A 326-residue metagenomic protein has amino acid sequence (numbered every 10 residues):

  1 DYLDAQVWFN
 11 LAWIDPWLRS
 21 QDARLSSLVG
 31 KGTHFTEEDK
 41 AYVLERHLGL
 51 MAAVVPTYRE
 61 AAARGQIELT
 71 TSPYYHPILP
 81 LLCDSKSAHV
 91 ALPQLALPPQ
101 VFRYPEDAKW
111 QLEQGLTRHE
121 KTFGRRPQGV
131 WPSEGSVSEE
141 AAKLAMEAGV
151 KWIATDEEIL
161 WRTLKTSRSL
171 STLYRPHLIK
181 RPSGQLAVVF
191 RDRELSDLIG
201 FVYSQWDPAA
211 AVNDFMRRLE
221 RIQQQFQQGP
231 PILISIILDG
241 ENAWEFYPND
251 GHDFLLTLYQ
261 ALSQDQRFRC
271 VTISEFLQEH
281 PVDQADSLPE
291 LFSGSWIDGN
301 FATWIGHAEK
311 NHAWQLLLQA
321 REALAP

Functional and structural regions predicted by a protein language model:
D1-L92: N-terminal catalytic cores of secreted or lumenal carbohydrate-active enzymes
D1-S27, R168-P326: Active-site and substrate-binding clefts of carbohydrate-active enzymes
G32-G49, Q94-A108, R126-S133, L198-N213 (+1 more regions): The substrate-binding groove and active-site-proximal loops of carbohydrate-active enzymes, especially glycoside
A63, T122-F123, E139-A154, H252-D265: Short, surface-exposed basic-aromatic patches at helix termini and helix-loop junctions that form
L69-S72, Q128, W152-T155, V189 (+1 more regions): Hydrophobic faces of well-ordered beta-strands that scaffold small-molecule active sites in alpha/beta enzyme cores
P73-H76, G129-S138, S274-L277: Short, solvent-exposed turn/loop segments enriched in Gly/Ser/Thr/Pro and often Arg
H89-K109, M146-R181, A187: Acidic, His- and aromatic-enriched active-site or binding-groove loops in soluble protein domains that engage sugars
Q94-P132, L219-I237: CE4/NodB-like, metal-dependent polysaccharide N-deacetylase domain that modifies extracellular/periplasmic N-acetylated
